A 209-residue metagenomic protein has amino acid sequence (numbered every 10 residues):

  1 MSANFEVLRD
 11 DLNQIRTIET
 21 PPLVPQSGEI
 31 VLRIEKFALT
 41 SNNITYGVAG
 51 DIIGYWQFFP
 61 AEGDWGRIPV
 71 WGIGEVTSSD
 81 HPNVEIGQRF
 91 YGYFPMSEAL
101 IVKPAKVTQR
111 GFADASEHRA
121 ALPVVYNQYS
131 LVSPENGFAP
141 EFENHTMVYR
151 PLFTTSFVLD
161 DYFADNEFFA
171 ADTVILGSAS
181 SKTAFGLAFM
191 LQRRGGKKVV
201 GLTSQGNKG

Functional and structural regions predicted by a protein language model:
R9-K36, S41: A short N-terminal beta-strand-loop micro-motif at the entrance of redox/enzyme domains
P25-F37, D51-I101, K106: Glycine-rich beta-strand-centered segment in the early N-terminal region that forms part of a ligand/cofactor-binding
Y93-D172: NAD(P)H dinucleotide-binding glycine-rich loop of Rossmann-like/cofactor-binding domains, especially the beta1-alpha1
T173-S178: Conserved N-terminal Rossmann-fold NAD(P)-binding element of oxidoreductases
A184-F185: N-terminal Rossmann-fold NAD(P) dinucleotide-binding loop
Q192-V199: Conserved S-adenosyl-L-methionine
Q205: Residues in the short beta-alpha loop(s) of Rossmann-like NAD(P)-binding domains
